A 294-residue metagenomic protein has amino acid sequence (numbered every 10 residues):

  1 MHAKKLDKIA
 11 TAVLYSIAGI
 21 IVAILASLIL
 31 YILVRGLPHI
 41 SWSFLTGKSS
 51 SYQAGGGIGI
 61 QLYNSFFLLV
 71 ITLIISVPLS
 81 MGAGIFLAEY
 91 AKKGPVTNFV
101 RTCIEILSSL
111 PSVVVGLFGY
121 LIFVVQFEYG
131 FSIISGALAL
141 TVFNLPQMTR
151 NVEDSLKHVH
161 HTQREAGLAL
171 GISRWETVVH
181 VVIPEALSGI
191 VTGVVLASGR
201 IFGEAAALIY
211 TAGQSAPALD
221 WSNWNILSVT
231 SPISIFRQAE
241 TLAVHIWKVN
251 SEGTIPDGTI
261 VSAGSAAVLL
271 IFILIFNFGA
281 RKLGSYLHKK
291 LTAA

Functional and structural regions predicted by a protein language model:
M1-I20, R281-A294: Transmembrane alpha-helical segments of polytopic membrane transport and secretion proteins
M1-V13, I32-I74, K93, K248-T259: Periplasmic/extracellular loop-to-transmembrane helix junction in inner-membrane transport proteins
Y52, L208-L269: Interhelical loop and adjacent transmembrane-helix boundary motif in polytopic membrane transport permeases
Y63, F67-I75, L79, A83 (+4 more regions): Hydrophobic alpha-helical transmembrane segments of multipass integral membrane proteins, especially permease/channel
T72-I104, A280-K289: Transmembrane-helix boundary motif in ABC transporter permease subunits
E105-T141: Generic hydrophobic transmembrane alpha-helix motif, especially the helices
R174-Q214: Transmembrane alpha-helices
